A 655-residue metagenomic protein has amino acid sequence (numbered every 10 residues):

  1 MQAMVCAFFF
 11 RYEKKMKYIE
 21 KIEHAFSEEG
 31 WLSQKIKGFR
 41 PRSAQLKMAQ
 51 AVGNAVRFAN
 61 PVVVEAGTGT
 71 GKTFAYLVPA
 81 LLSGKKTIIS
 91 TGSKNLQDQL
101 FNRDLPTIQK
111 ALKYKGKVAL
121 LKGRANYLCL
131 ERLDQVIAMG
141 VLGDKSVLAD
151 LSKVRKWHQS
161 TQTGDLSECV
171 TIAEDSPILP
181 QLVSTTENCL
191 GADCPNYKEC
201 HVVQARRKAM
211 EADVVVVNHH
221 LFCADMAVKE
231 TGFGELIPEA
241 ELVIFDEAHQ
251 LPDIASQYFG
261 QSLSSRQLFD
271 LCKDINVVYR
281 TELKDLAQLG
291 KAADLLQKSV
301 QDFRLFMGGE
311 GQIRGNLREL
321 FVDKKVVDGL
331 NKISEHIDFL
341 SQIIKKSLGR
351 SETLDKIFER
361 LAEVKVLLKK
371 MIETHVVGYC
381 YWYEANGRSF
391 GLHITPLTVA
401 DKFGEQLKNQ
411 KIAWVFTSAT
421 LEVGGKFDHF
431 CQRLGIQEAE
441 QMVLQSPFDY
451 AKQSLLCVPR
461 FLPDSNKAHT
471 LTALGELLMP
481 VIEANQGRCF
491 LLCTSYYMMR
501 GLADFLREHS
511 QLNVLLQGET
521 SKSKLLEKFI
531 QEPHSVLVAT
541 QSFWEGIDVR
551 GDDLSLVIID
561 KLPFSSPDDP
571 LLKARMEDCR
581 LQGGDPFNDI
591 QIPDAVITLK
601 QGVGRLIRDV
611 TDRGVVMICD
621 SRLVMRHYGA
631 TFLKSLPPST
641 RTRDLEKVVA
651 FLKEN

Functional and structural regions predicted by a protein language model:
K15-K35, K85-D213, H220, I275-N276 (+4 more regions): A substrate-engagement module of RecA-like helicase motors
K17-V64: Conserved pre-motif I regulatory segment
G53-N54, T73-K86, R103-T107: Walker A/P-loop NTP-binding motif
L82, D98, R103-P106, T186-N188 (+2 more regions): Signature of the SF2 helicase/ATPase Hel1-core->accessory helical subdomain module
T87-N95, V415-T417, G487-T494, M617-C619: Conserved RecA-like ASCE P-loop NTPase motor core of nucleic-acid helicases/translocases
P180-V215, M226-F233, F339-L462, H469-E476 (+3 more regions): A contiguous, basic/glycine-rich beta-loop/short-helix subdomain that forms a polymer-engagement track
P459-H469, E519-V624: Conserved RecA-like P-loop NTPase helicase motor core
T494-G518: Conserved helicase motor "Helicase C" RecA-like lobe of SF1/SF2 P-loop NTPases
